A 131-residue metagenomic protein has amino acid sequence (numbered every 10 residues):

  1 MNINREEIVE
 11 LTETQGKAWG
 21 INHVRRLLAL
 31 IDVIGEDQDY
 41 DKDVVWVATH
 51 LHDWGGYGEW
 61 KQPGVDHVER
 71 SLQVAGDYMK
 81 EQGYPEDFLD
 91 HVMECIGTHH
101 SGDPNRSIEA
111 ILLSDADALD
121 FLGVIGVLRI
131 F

Functional and structural regions predicted by a protein language model:
N2-I31, D53-P63: Active-site flanking loop/helix segments enriched in acidic
V9, L28, D32, L72 (+1 more regions): Amphipathic alpha-helical segments within well-ordered protein domains
Q38, D43-F131: Divalent metal-dependent catalytic cores for phosphoryl transfer on phosphate-bearing substrates
